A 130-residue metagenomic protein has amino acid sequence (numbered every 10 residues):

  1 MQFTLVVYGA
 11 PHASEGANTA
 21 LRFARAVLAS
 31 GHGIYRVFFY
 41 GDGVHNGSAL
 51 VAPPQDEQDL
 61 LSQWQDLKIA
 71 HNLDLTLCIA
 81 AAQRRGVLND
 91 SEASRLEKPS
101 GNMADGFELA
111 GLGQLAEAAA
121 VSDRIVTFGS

Functional and structural regions predicted by a protein language model:
F3, I34-Y35, L75, I125: Hydrophobic anchor at the start of a short beta-strand that flanks the dinucleotide cofactor-binding loop
F3-A20, G47-A52: Short, glycine-rich nucleotide/cofactor-binding loops
V6-Y8, F38-F39, I79, T127-G129: Short beta-strand segments
A17-H32, V37: Histidine-anchored nucleotide/phosphate-binding helix
A24-R25, L61-Q63, A110-Q114: A generic local structural motif
F38-G47: Short connector loops at secondary-structure junctions
P53-A82: A glycine-rich helix N-cap at a beta->alpha junction
I79-S130: N-terminal glycine-rich phosphate/adenylate-binding segment common to multiple enzyme folds
